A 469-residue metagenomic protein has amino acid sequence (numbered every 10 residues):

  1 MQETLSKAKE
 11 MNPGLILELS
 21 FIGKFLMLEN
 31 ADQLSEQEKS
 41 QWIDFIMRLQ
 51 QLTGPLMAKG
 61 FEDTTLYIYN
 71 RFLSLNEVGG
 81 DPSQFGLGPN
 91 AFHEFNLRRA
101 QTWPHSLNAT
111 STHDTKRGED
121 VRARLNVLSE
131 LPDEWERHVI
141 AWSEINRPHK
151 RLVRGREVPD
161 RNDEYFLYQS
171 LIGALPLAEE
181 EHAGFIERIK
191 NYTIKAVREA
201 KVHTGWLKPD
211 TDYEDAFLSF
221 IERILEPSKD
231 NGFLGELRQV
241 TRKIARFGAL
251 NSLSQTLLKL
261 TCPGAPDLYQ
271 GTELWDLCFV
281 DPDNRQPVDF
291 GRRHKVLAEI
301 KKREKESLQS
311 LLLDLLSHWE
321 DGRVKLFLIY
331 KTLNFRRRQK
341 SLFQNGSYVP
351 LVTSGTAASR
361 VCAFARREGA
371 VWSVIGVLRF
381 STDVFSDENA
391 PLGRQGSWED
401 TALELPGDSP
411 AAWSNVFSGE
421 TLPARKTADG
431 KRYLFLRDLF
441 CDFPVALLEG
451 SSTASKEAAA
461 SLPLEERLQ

Functional and structural regions predicted by a protein language model:
M1-Q469: Carbohydrate-interacting/catalytic domains
